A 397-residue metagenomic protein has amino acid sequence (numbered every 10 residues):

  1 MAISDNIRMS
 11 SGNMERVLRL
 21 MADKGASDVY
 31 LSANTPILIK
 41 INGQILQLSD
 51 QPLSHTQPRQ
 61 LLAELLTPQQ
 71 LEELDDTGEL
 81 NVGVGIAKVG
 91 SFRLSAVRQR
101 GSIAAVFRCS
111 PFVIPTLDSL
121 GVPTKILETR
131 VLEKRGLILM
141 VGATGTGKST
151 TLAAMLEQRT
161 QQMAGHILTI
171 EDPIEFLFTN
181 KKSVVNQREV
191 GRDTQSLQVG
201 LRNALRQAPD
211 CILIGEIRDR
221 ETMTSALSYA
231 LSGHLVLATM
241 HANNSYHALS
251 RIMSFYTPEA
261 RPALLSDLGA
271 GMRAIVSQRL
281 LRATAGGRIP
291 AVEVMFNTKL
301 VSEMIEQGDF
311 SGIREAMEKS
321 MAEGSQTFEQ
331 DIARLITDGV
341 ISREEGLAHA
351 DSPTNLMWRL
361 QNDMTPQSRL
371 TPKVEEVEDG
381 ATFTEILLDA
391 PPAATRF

Functional and structural regions predicted by a protein language model:
M1-F397: Short, flexible helix-loop junctions that flank or precede catalytic/ligand sites
